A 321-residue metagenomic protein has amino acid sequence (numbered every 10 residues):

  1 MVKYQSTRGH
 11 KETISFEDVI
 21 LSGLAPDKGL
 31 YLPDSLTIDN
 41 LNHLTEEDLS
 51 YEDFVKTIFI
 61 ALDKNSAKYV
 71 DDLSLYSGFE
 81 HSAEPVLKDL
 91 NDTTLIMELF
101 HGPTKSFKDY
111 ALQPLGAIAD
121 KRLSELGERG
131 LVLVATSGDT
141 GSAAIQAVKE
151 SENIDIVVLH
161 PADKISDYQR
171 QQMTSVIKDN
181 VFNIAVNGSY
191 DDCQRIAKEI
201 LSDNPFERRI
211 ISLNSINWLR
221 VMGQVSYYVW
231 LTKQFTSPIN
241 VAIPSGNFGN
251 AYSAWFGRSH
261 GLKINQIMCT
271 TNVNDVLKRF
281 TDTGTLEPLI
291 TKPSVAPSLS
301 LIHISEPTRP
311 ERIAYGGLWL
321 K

Functional and structural regions predicted by a protein language model:
M1-D27, K292-P293: Charged, compositionally biased N-terminal leader segments and the immediate start of the first structured element
P26-K105, I177-F206: Small-residue-rich anion-binding loops in enzyme active sites
I96-E150: Well-ordered mid-protein domain cores that form the structural environment of catalytic cofactors
K105-F107, L131-D139, N187, L213-V221 (+2 more regions): Active-site nucleophile and cofactor-binding loops and adjacent substrate-binding regions of central metabolic enzymes
S142-I184, V276-P288: Active-site-proximal loop->helix
R195-E199, E207-R258, L262: Domain-scale recognition of functional cores that engage charged ligands
I290-S298: Short beta-alpha connecting loops at secondary-structure transitions that line or flank enzyme active sites
I302-K321: Single conserved hydrophobic/aromatic residue that forms the stacking wall/gate of nucleotide- or nucleobase-binding
